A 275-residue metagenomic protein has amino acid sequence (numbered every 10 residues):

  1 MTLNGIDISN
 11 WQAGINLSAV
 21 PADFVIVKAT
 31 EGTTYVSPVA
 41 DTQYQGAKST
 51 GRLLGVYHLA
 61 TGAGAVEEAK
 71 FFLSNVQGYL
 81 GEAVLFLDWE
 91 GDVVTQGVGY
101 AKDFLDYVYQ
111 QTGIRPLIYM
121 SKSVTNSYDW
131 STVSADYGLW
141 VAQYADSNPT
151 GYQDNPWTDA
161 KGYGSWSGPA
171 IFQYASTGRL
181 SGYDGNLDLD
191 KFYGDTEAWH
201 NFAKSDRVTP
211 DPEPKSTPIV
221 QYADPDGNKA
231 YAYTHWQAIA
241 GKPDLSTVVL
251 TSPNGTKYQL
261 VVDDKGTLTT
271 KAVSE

Functional and structural regions predicted by a protein language model:
M1-A13, L17-A19, S134-P212: Functionally critical loop-and-helix segments that line ligand-binding/catalytic clefts of soluble enzyme domains
M1-I114, D136: Substrate-binding cleft of extracellular glycoside hydrolase catalytic domains
W11, A60-G62, K122-V124, A145-S147 (+3 more regions): Short, solvent-exposed coil/turn elements at secondary-structure transition points
V66, Q96, Y128-D129, S181-Y183: Short, solvent-exposed polar/charged micro-motifs at secondary-structure junctions
A83-K161: Catalytic domains of cell-wall/extracellular-matrix polysaccharide-remodeling enzymes, centered on de-N-acetylation
P210-E275: A signal for long, low-complexity, Ser/Thr/Asn-enriched, surface-exposed stalk/shaft and domain-boundary segments
